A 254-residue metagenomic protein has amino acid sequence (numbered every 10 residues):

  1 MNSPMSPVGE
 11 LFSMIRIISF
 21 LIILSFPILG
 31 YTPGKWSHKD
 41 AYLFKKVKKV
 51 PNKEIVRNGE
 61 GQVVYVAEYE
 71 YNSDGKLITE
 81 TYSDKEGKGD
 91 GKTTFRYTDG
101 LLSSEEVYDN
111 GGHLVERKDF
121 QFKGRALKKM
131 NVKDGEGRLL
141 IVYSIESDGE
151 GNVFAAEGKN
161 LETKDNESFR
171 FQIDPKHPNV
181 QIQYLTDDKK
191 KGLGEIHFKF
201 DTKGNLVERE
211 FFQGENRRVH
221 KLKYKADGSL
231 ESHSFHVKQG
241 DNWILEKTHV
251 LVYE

Functional and structural regions predicted by a protein language model:
M1-S3, F26: Short intrinsically disordered, low-complexity coil segments enriched in acidic
S3-S6, E10-L11: Intrinsically disordered, low-complexity segments enriched in serine/proline and basic residues
E10-S13, I28: Intrinsic disorder/low-complexity segments
S13-L21: Sec-dependent signal peptide recognition, specifically the positively charged N-region followed immediately by
I22-Y31: Hydrophobic h-region of N-terminal signal peptides that target proteins for export in Gram-negative bacteria
Y31-E254: Buried hydrophobic residues that stabilize the cores of well-folded domains
